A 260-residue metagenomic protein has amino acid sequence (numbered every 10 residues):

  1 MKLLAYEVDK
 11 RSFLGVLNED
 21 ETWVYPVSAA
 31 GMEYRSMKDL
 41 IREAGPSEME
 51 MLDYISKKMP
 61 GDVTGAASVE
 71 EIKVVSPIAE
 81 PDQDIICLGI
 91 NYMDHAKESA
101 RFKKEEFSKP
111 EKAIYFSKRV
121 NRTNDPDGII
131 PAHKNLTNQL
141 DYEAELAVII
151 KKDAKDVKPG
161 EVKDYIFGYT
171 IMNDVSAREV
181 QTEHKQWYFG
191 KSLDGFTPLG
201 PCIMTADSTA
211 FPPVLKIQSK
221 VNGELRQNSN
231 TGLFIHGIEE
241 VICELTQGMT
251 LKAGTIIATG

Functional and structural regions predicted by a protein language model:
M1-K109: N-terminal non-catalytic cap/leader segment that marks the start of a structured domain
L4, V74-P77, K103-E106, P131-L140 (+3 more regions): A generic local secondary-structure boundary/capping motif
Y6, V16-N18, E98, S117 (+5 more regions): Short beta-strand-to-turn element immediately C-terminal to the catalytic PLP-Schiff-base lysine in fold type I
D9, D53-Y54, K58, A67-K73 (+2 more regions): Catalytic-pocket segment enriched in acidic/His residues
D20-E21, V120, K151-K155, V175-S176 (+1 more regions): Short loop segments at secondary-structure junctions
K104-N124, Y142: Structural signature of FAD isoalloxazine-binding scaffolds in flavoprotein oxidoreductases
D125-V162, F167, M172-S176: Non-heme Fe(II) oxygenase catalytic core, chiefly the N-lobe of the double-stranded beta-helix
